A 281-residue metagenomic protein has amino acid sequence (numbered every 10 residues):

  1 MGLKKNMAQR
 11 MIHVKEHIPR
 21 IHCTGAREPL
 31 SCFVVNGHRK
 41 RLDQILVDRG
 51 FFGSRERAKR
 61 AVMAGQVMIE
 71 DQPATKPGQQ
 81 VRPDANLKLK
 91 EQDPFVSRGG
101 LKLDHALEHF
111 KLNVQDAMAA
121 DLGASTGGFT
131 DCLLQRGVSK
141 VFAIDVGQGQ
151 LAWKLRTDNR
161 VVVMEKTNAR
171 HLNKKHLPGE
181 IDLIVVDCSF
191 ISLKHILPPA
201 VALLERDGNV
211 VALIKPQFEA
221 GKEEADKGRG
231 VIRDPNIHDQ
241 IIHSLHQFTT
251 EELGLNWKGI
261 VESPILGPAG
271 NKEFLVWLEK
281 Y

Functional and structural regions predicted by a protein language model:
C32-A85, M118: A basic, amphipathic helix-loop patch mediating RNA/tRNA/ribosome contacts
D116-G123: Conserved class I S-adenosyl-L-methionine
Q135-K140: Conserved S-adenosyl-L-methionine
Q148-G179: S-adenosyl-L-methionine
P198-R206: A short glycine-rich, Lys/Arg-flanked "PGG" loop and its adjoining helix->strand segment in the class I
D207-I214: Conserved beta-strand signature within the Rossmann-like core of class I S-adenosyl-L-methionine
P216-D234: Short, glycine-/aromatic-enriched active-site segment of Class I SAM-dependent methyltransferases
I265-Y281: Core SAM-dependent methyltransferase catalytic element
